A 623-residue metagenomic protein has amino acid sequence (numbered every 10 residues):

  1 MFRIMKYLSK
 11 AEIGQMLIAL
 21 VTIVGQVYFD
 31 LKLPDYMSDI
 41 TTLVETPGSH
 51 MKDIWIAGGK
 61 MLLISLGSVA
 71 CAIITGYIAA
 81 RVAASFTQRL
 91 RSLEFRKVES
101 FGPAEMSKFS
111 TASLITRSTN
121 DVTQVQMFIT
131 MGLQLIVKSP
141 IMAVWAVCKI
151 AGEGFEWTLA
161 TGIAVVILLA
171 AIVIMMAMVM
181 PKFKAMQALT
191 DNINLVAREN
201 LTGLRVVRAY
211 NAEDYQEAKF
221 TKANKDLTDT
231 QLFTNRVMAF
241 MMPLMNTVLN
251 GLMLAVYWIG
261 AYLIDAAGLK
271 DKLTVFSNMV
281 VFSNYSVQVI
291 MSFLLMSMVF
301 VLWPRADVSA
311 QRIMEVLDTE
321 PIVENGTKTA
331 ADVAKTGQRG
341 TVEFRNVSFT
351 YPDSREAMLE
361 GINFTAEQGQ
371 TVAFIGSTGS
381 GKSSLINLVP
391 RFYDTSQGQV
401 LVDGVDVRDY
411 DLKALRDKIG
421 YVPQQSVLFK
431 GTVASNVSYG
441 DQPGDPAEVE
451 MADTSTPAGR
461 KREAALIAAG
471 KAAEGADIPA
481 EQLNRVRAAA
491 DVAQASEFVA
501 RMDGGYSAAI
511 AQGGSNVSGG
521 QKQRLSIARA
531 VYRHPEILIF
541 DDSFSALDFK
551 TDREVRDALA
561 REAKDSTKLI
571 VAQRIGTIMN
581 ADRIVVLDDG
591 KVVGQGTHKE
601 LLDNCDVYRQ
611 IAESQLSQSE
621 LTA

Functional and structural regions predicted by a protein language model:
M1-A11, L114: A short amphipathic helical element positioned immediately N-terminal to and/or at the very start of a transmembrane
K10-I13, S100-A104, N120-I129, L133 (+8 more regions): An intracellular "coupling" helix at the cytosolic face of ABC transporter transmembrane type-1 domains
K10-I74, I78, A151-E156, D265-F276: Transmembrane helix-loop-helix hairpins at lipid-water interfaces of multipass membrane proteins, especially the type-1
V21-T22, F29-T42, W55, I64-T111 (+10 more regions): Juxtamembrane helix-loop junctions of ABC transporter transmembrane domains
H50, W145, K149-V166, M176 (+2 more regions): Helix-loop-helix
P321-G337: Pre-NBD coupling/linker segments of ABC/ABC-like ATPases
A334-A623: ABC-type nucleotide-binding domain
